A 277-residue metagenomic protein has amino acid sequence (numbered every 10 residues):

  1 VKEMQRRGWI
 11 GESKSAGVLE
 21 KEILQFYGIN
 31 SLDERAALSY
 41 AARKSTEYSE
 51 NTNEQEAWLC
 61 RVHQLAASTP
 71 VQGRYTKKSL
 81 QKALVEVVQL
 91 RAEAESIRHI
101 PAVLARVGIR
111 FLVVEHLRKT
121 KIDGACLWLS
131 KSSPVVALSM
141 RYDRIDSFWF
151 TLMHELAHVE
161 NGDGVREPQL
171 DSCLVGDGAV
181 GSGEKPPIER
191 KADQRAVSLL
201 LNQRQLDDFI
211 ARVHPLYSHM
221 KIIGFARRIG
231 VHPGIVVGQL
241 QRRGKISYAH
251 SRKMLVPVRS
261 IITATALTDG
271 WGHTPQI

Functional and structural regions predicted by a protein language model:
V1-I277: Active-site hotspot residues in diverse enzymes, especially metal/ion-binding acidic/histidine motifs
